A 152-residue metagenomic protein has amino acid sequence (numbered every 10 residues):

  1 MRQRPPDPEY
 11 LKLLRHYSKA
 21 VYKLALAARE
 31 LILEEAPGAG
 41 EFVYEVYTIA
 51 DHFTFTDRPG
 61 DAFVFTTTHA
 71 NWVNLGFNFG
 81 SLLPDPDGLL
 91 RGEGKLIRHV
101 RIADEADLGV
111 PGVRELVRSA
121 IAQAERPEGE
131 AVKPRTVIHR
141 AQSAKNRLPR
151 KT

Functional and structural regions predicted by a protein language model:
M1-T152: Charge-dense, helix-prone N-terminal extensions
